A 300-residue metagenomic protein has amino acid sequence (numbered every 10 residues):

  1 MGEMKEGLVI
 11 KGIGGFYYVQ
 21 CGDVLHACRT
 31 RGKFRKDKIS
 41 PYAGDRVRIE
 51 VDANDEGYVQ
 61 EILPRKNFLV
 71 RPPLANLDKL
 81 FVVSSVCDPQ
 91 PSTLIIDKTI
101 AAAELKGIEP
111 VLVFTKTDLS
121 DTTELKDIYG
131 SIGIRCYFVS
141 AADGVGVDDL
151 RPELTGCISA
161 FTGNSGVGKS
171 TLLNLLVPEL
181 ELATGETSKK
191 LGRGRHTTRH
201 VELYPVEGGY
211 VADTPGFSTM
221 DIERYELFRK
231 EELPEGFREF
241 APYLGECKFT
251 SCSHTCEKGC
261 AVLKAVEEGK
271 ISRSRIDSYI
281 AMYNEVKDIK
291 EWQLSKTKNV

Functional and structural regions predicted by a protein language model:
E3, G15, K38-A53, L63-L80 (+6 more regions): Helix-rich effector regions associated with P-loop NTPase G domains
G7-V9, V59: Conserved hydrophobic positions within beta-strands
Y17-C21, C28, I49: SH3/SH3-like beta-barrel fold
L25-P41: Beta-strand/loop nucleic-acid-binding surfaces
N54-I62, Q90-S92: Short, Lys/Arg- and Gly-enriched loop/turn segments at beta-strand edges
C87-G133: Phosphate-binding glycine-rich loops and their immediate beta-loop-alpha structural context
K116-V167: Canonical P-loop GTPase G-domain recognition
K169-G185: A conserved segment at the C-terminal end of the G1
